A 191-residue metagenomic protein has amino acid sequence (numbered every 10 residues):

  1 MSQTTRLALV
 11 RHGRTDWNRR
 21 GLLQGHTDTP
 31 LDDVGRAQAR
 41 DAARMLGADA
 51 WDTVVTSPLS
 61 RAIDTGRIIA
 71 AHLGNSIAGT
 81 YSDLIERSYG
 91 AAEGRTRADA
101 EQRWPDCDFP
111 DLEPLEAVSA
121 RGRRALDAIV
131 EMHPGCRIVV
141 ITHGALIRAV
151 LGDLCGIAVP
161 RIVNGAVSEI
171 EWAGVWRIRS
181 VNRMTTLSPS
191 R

Functional and structural regions predicted by a protein language model:
M1-T5, N75, R87-A98, G152-R191: Acidic, low-complexity terminal tails and accessory targeting/binding regions of phosphate-metabolizing enzymes
S2, G47-A50, I129-C136: Glycine-rich phosphate-binding loop signature in dinucleotide/nucleotide-binding domains
T4, R40-R103: Phosphate-coordination/substrate-recognition cap region in phosphate-metabolizing enzymes
L7, C136-A145: Generic beta-sheet signal
L7-L9, R14-D64, I69, D111-R123: Loop-to-helix element that buttresses phosphate recognition and phosphoryl-transfer chemistry
T15, L146-I147: Short active-site segment of divalent metal-dependent hydrolases/proteases that encodes the spacing between
S57-L59, D83, I141-A145, V181: Short, well-ordered beta-to-alpha junction loops that form the rim of enzyme active sites and present histidine/acidic
D99-A117: Short glycine/proline- and acidic residue-enriched helix-loop micro-motifs that form flexible lids or anion-recognition
